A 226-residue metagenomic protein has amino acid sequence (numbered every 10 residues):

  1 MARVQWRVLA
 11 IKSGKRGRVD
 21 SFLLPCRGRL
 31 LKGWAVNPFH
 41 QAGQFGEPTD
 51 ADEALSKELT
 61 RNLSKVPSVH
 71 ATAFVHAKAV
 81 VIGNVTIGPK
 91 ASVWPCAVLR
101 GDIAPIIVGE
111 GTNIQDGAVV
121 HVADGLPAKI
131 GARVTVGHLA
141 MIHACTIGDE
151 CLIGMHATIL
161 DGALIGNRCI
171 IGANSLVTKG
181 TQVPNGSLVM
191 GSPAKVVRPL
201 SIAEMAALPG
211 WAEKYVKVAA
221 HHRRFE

Functional and structural regions predicted by a protein language model:
G14: Walker A (P-loop) phosphate-binding loop of ABC-type ATPase nucleotide-binding domains
P38, G43-G46, A51-S68, D102 (+4 more regions): Glycine-rich hexapeptide-repeat left-handed beta-helix
V69, F74-N113, G117-V122: A positional/architectural concept
